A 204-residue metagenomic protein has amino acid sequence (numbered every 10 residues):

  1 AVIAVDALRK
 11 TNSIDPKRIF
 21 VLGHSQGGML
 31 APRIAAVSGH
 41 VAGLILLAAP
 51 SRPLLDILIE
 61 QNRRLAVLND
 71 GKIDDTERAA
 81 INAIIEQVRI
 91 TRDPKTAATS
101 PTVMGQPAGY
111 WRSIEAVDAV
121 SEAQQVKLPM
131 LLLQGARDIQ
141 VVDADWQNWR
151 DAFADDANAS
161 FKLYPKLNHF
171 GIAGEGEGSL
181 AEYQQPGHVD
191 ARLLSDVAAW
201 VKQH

Functional and structural regions predicted by a protein language model:
A1-N12: Alpha/beta-hydrolase active-site loop
I14-H24: Alpha/beta-hydrolase fold nucleophile elbow
G28-G39: Short glycine-enriched nucleophile-adjacent loop and the immediately C-terminal alpha-helix near the catalytic center
V37, V41-Q125: Accessory cap/linker subdomain of secreted extracellular hydrolases
V126, L132-Q134: Short beta-strand/loop motif that positions the catalytic acidic residue of the alpha/beta-hydrolase fold
L128, V141-A152: Short alpha-helix in the alpha/beta-hydrolase fold that links the catalytic acid
F153-G176: Catalytic histidine neighborhood in serine/cysteine hydrolases with alpha/beta-hydrolase-type architecture
F170, E175-H204: Catalytic active-site module of serine/aspartate enzymes centered on a nucleophile-bearing elbow/loop
